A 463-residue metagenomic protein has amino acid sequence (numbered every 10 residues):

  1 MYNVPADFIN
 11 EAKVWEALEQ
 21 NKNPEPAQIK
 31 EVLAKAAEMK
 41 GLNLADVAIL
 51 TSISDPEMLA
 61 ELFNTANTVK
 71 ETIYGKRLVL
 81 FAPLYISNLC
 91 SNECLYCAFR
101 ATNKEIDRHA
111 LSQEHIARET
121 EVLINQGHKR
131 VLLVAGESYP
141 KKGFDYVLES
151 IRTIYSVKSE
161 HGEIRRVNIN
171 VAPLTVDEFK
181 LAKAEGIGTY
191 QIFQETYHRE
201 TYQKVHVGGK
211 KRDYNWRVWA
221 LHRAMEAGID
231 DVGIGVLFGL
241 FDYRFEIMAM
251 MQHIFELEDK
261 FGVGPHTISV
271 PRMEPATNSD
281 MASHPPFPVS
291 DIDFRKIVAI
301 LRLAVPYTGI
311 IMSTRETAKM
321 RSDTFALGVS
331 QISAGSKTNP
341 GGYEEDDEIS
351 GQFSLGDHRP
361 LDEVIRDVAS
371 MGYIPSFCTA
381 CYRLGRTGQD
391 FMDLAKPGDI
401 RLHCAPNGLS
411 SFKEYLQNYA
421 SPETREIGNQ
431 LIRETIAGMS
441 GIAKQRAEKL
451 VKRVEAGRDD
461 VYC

Functional and structural regions predicted by a protein language model:
M1-E31, K35, S322-L327, S336-C463: Radical SAM enzyme core and accessory elements
E19-K22, H109, A172, K210-Y214 (+6 more regions): Hydrophobic alpha-helical scaffolding
K30, A34, G41-L78: An N-cap/entry alpha-helix motif that binds or orients negatively charged groups
Y74-H115: Canonical Radical SAM [4Fe-4S] cluster-binding loop centered on the CxxxCxxC motif and its immediate flanking residues
A82, T120, L148-Y155, F179 (+5 more regions): Generic structural signal for well-ordered alpha-helices, preferentially at hydrophobic/aromatic core positions
A101-R118, V122-A224, D230-I234, F238-L240 (+3 more regions): Core AdoMet radical
A135, T189, Q194, N215-S279 (+3 more regions): Conserved C-terminal portion of the radical SAM core fold that forms the substrate/S-adenosylmethionine-binding
Y202-H206, S279-S283, E345-D346: Short acidic, glycine/proline-rich loop/turn micro-motifs
